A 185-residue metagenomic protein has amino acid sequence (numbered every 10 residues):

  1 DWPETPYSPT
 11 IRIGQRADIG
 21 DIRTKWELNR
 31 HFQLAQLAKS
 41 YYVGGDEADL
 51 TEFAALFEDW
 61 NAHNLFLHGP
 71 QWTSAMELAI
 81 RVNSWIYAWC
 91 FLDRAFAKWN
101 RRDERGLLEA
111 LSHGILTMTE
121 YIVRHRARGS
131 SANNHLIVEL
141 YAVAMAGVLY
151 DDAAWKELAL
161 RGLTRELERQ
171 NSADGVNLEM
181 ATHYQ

Functional and structural regions predicted by a protein language model:
W2-Q15, D21-Q185: Aromatic-lined, polymer-binding surfaces characteristic of secreted/periplasmic polysaccharide-degrading enzymes
